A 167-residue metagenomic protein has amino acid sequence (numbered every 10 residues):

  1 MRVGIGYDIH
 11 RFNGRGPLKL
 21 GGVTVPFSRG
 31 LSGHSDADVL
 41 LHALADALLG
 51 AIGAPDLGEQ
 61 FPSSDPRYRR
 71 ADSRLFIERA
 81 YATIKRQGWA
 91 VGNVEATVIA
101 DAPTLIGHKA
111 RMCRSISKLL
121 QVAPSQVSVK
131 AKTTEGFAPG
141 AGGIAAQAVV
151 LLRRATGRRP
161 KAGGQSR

Functional and structural regions predicted by a protein language model:
M1-R111, L119-L120, T134: RNase III-family endoribonuclease catalytic core
A96, S128-V129: Hydrophobic/anchoring residues in structured secondary elements
R114: Active-site phosphate/pyrophosphate- and oxyanion-stabilizing loops and adjacent acidic/basic residues in soluble
A123-Q126: Short acidic capping loops at alpha-helix termini that bridge into adjacent secondary structure
V129-A131, G142: Pyridoxal 5′-phosphate
F137-G157: C-terminal edge-of-domain segments
A155-R167: Short, basic, low-complexity termini and linkers enriched in Ser/Thr/Gly/Pro that act as targeting/leader peptides
